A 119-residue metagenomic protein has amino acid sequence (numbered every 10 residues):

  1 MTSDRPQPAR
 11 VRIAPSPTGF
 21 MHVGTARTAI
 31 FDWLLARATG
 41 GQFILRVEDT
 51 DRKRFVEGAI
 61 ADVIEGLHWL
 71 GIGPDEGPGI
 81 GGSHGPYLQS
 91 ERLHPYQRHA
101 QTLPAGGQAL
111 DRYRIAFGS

Functional and structural regions predicted by a protein language model:
T2-D111: N-terminal Rossmann-like or analogous alpha/beta NTP/dinucleotide-binding catalytic cores that position adenine
L110-S119: Amphipathic alpha-helical
